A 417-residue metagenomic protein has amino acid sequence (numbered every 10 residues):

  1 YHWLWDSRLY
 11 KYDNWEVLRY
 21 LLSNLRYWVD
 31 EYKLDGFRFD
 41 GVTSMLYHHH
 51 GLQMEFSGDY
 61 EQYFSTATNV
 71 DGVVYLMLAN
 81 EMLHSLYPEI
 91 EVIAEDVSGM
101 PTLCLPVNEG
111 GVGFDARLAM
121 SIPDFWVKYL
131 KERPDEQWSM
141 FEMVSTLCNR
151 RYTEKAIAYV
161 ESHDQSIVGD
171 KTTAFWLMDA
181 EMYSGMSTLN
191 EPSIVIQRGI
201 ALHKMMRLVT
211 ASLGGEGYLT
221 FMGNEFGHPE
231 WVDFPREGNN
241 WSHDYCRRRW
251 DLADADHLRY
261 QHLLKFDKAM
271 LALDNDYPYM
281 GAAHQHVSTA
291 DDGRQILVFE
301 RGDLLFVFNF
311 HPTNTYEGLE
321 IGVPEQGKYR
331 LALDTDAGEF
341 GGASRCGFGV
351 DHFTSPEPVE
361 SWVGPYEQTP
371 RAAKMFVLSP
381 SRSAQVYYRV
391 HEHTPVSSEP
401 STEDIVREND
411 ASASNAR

Functional and structural regions predicted by a protein language model:
Y1-T68: Substrate-binding/active-site clefts of carbohydrate-active enzymes
V17, L21-W28, Y75, A79 (+2 more regions): Alpha-helical packing segments of well-folded alpha/beta enzyme cores
W28-Y32, D40, R301, F308-T313 (+1 more regions): Conserved beta-strand->loop/alpha-helix structural units within folded catalytic cores of enzymes with alpha/beta
K33-D35, H50-N239, H243-C246, N275-H286 (+4 more regions): Conserved alpha/beta catalytic core and glycan-binding cleft of carbohydrate-active enzymes
R249, A255-Y277: Catalytic cores of secreted or luminal carbohydrate-active enzymes
M270, I321-E360: C-terminal accessory region downstream of the catalytic core in glycan-modifying enzymes
G302, F348-E403: C-terminal beta-strand-rich structural cap/linker in extracellular carbohydrate-active enzymes
V406-R417: Long, low-complexity, intrinsically disordered segments
